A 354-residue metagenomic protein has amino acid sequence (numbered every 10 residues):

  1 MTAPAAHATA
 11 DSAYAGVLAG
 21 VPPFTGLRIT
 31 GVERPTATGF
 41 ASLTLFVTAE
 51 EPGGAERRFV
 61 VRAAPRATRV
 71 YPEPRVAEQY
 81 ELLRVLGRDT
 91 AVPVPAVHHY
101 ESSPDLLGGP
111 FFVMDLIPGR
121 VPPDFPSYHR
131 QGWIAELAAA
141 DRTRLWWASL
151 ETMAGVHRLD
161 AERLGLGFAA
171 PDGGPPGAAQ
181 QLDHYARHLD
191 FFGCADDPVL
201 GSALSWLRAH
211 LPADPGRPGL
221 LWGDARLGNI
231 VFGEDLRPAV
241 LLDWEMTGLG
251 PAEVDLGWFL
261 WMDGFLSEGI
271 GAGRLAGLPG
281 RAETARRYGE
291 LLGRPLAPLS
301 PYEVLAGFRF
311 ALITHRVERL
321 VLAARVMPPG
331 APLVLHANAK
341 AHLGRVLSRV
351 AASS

Functional and structural regions predicted by a protein language model:
M1-I29: Juxta-kinase regulatory segment immediately upstream of eukaryotic protein kinase catalytic domains
E33-L200, H210-L211, P215: ATP-binding pocket architecture of kinase catalytic cores
P218-L220, A239: Conserved protein kinase catalytic-loop anchor
L220-W222, L227: Catalytic-loop of the protein kinase fold
I230-F232: Hydrophobic residue at the +6 position relative to the catalytic HRD Asp in the kinase catalytic loop
L242-T247: Activation of the activation-loop gatekeeper triad in protein kinase-fold domains
V254-G293, A306-R325: Active-site activation/catalytic loop segments of kinase-like enzymes and analogous catalytic loops in related
R294, L312-S354: Helical subdomain adjoining the active site within ATP-dependent kinase catalytic cores
